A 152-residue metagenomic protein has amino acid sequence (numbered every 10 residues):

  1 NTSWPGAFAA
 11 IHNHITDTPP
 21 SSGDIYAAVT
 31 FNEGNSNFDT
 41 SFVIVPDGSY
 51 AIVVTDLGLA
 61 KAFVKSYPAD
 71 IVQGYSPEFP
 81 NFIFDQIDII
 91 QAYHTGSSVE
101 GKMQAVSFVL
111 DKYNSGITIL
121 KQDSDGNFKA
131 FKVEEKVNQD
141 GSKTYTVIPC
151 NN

Functional and structural regions predicted by a protein language model:
N1-F38: Short HxH-centered metal-ligating active-site micro-motif
N32-N152: Active-site or metal-binding loop neighborhoods of secreted/extracellular toxin and effector enzymes
